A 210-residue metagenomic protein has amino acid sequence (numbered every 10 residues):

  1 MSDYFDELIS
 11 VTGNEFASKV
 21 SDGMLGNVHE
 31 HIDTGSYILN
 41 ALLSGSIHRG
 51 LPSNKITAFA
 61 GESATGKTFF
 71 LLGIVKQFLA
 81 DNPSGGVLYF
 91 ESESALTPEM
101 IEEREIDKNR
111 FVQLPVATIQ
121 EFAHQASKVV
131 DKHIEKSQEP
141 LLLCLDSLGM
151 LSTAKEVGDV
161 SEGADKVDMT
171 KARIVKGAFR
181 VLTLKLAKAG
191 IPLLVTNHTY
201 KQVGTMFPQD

Functional and structural regions predicted by a protein language model:
S2-F111, F122, A126-D131: The Walker A/P-loop phosphate-binding site
L79, I134, L186-A187: Conserved ATPase "switch" residues in P-loop NTPase domains
S84-G86, Q138-L142, A187-V195: Loop/turn-to-beta-strand initiation segments
E93-T97, A117-E121, L148-L151, L193 (+1 more regions): Conserved nucleotide-binding/hydrolysis micro-motifs of P-loop NTPases
R110-Q120, E156-I174, F207-D210: Flexible beta-alpha connector loops of hexameric P-loop NTPases
A126-S137, V160: Conserved RecA-like ASCE ATPase "motif II neighborhood" in helicase/translocase motors
Q138-V157: Conserved P-loop NTPase "ATPase switch" module shared by AAA+ and STAND
D168-D210: Phosphate-binding/switch region of NTP-binding enzymes
